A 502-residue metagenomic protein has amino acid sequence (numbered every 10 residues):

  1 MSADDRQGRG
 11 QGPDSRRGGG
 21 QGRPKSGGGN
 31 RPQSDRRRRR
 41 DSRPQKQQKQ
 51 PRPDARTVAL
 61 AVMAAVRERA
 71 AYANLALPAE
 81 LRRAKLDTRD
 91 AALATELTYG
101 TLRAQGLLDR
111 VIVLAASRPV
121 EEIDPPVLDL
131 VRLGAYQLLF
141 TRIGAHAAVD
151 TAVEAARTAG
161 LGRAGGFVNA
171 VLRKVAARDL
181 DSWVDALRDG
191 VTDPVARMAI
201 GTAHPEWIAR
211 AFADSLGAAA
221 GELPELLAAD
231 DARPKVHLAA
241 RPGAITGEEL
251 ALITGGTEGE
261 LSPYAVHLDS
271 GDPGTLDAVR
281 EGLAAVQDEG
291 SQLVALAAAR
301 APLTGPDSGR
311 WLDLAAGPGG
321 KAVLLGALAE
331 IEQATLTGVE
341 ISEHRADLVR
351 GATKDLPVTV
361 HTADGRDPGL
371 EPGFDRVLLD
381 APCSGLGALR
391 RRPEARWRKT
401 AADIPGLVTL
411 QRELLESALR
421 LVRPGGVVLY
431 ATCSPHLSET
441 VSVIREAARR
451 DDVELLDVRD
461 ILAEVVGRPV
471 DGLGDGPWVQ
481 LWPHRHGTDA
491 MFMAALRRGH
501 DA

Functional and structural regions predicted by a protein language model:
M1-A502: S-adenosylmethionine
